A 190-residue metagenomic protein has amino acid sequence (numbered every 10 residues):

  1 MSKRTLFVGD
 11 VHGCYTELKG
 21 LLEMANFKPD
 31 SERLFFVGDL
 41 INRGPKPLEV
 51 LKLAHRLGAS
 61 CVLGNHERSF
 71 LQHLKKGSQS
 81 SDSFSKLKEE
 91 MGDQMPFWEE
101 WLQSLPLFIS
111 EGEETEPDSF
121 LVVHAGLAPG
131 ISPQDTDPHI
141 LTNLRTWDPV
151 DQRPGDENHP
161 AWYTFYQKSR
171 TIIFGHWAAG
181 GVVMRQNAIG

Functional and structural regions predicted by a protein language model:
M1-K52: N-terminal active-site segment of His-dependent metallophosphoesterases
M1-S2, N26-K28, L51-A54, I109-E116 (+2 more regions): A short acidic-Thr-Gly-centered motif at the start of a beta-strand
K3-R4, R33, D118-F120, R170: Conserved catalytic motifs of the protein kinase core domain
V8-G9, L34-G38, C61-G64, V123 (+2 more regions): Active-site neighborhood of phospho(di)ester-bond hydrolases with catalytic His/Asp-centered motifs
G9-T16, I41, P96, Q152-D156 (+1 more regions): Conserved phosphate-coordination/catalytic loops
H12-T16, N42-P45, R68-L71, P129-G130 (+1 more regions): Active-site environment of divalent metal-dependent phosphoester hydrolases
D30, P47-A125, P129, P133-E157: Active-site neighborhood of divalent metal-dependent phosphoester bond hydrolases
D156-G190: Conserved beta-sheet core of the metallophosphoesterase superfamily
